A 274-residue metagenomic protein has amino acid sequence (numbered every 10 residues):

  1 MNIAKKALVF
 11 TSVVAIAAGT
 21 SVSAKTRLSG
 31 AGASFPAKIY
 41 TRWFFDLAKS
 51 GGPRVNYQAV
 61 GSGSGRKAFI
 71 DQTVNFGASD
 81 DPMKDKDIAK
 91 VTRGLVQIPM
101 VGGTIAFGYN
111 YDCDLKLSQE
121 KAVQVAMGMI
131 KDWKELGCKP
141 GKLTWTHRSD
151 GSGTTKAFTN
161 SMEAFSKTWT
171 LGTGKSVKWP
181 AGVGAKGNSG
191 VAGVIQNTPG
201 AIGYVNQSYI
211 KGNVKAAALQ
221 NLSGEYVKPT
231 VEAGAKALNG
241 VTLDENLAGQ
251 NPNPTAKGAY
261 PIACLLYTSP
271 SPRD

Functional and structural regions predicted by a protein language model:
M1-L8: Bacterial N-terminal signal peptides that target proteins for export
T11-A17: Bacterial N-terminal signal peptides
T20-A24: Sec/Tat signal peptide C-region and signal peptidase I cleavage site
K25-K134, C138, A192-Q196, I202-G212 (+1 more regions): N-terminal segment of the mature folded domain
R66, K156-T242: Ligand-binding pocket segment of bilobal, Venus flytrap-like solute-binding proteins
P99-F107, A217-L266: Periplasmic-binding protein-like
T104-G108, D114-G193: Extracytoplasmic ligand-binding site segments that recognize negatively charged/polar headgroups
Y267-D274: Conserved small/polar residues in nucleotide/adenosyl-binding loops
